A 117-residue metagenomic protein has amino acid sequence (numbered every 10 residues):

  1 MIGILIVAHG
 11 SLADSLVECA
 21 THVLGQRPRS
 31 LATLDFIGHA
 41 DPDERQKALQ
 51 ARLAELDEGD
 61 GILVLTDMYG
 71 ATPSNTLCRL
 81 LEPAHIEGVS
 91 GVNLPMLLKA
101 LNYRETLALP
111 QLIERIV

Functional and structural regions predicted by a protein language model:
M1-V117: N-terminal loops that bind phosphate or other acidic moieties and the adjacent beta-alpha structural core
